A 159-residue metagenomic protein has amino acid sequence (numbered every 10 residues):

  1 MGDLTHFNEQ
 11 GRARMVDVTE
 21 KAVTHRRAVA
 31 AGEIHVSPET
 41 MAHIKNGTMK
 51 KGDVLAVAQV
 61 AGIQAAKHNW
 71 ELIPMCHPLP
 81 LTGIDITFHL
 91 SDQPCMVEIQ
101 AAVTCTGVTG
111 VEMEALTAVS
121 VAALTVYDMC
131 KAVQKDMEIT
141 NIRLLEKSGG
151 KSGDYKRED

Functional and structural regions predicted by a protein language model:
M1-L55, V60-H77, G83-D159: C-terminal binding/interaction regions
